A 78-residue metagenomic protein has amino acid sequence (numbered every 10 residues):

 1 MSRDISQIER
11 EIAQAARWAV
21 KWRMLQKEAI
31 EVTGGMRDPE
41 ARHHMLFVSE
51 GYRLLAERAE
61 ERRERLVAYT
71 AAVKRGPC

Functional and structural regions predicted by a protein language model:
M1-C78: Long, non-catalytic architectural segments outside compact domain cores
